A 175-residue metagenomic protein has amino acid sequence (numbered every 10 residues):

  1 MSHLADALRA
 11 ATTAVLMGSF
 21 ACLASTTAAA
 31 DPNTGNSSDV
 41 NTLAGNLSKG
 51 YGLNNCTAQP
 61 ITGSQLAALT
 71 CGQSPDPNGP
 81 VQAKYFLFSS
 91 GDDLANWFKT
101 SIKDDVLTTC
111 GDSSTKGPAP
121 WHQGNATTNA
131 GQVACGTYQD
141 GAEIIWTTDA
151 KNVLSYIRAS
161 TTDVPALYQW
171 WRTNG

Functional and structural regions predicted by a protein language model:
M1-D31: Secretory targeting and sorting signals
M17-G18, A30, G35-N41, T127-G175: Extracellularly exposed regions in secreted/surface proteins, prominently low-complexity, repeat-rich
D31-A68: N-terminal "mature-domain start" segment
D39, L43, L47, S90-F98 (+2 more regions): Stable alpha-helical elements in mature extracytoplasmic
S48-L53, S89, D93, K99-V106 (+1 more regions): Sec-exported extracytoplasmic/periplasmic mature domains
T62, I102-I145, W171: Short Gly/Thr-rich strand-loop-strand
A67-P77: Exposed beta-strand-loop-beta-strand "reactive/processing" segments of non-cytosolic proteins
N78-F98, V153-R158: A short acidic-to-branched-hydrophobic micro-motif
